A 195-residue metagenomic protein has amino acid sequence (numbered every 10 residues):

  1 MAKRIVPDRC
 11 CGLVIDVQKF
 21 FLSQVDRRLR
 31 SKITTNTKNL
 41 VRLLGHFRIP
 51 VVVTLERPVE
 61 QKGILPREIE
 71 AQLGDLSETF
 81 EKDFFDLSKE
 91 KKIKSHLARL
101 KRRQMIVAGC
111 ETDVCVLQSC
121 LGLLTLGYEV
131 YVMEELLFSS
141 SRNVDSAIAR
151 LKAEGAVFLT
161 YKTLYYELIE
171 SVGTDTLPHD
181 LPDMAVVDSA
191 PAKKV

Functional and structural regions predicted by a protein language model:
A2-C11, F47, E60-V195: Active-site-adjacent betaalpha module
D8-G12, V25-L55: A short alpha/beta connector and helix-capping loop motif
D16: Residue(s) in the substrate-gating loop at a strand-loop-helix junction that position the organic substrate next
K19-Q24: Short acidic, Gly/Ser-rich segments with clustered Asp/Glu that frequently serve as metal-coordination loops in enzyme
